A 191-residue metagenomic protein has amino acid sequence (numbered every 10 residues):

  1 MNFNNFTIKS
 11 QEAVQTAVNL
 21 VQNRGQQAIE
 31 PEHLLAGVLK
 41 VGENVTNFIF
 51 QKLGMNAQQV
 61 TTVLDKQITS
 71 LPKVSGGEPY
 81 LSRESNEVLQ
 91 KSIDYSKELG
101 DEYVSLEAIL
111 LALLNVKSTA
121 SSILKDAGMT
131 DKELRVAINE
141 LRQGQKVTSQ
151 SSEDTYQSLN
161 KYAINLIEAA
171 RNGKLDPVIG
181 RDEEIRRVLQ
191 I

Functional and structural regions predicted by a protein language model:
M1-I191: Histone-fold recognition with a strong bias for associated Lys/Arg-rich disordered tails
